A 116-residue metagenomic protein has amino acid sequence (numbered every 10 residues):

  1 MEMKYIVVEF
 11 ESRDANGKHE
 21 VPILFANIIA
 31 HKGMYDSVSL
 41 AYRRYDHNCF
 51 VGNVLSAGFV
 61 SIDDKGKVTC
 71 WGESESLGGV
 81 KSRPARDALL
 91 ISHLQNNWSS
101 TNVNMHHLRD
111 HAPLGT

Functional and structural regions predicted by a protein language model:
M1-A88, S92-T116: Intrinsic low-complexity, intrinsically disordered or marginally ordered coil/linker segments
